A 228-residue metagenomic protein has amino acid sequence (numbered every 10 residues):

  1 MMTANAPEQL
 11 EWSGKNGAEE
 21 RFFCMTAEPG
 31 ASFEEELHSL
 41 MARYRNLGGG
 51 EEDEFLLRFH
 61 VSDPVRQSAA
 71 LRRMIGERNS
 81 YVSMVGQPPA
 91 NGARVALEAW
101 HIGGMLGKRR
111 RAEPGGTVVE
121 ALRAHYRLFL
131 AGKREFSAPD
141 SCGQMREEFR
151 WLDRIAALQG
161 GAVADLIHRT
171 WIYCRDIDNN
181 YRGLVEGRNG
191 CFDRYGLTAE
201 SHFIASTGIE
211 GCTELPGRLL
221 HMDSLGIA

Functional and structural regions predicted by a protein language model:
M1-A228: Short, polar/acidic, helix-capping and beta-turn segments at strand->helix junctions that line the mouths
